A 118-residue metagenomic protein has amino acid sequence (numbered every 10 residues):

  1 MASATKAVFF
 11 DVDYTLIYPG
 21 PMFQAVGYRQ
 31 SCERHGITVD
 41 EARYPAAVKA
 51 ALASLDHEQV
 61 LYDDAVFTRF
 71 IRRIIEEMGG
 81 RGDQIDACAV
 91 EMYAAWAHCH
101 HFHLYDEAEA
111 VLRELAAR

Functional and structural regions predicted by a protein language model:
S3-Y105: N-terminal helical cap/lid subdomain that shapes the substrate entry/recognition surface in HAD-like hydrolases
E107-R118: Catalytic-core regions built around general acid/base machinery
